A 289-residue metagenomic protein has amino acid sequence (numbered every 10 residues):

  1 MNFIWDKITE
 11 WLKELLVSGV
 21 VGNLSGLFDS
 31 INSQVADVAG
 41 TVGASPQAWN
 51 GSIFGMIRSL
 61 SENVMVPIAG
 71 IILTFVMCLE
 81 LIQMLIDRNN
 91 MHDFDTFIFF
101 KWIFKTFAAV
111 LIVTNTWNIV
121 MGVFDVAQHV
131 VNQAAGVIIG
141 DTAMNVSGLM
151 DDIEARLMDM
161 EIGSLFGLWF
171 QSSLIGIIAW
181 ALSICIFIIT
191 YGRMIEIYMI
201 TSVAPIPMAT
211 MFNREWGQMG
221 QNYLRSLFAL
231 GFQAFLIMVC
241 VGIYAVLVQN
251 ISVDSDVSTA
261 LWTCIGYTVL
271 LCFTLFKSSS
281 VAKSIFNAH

Functional and structural regions predicted by a protein language model:
M1-I72, R88-F97, F107-I178, G217 (+3 more regions): Gly/Ser-rich, low-complexity
L60-I68, I103-F107, I184, I188 (+3 more regions): Loop-to-transmembrane-helix entry motif
P67-L79, I197: Hydrophobic alpha-helical transmembrane segments
T74-C78, W180, T201, T274: Hydrophobic alpha-helical transmembrane segments of multipass integral membrane proteins
F75, V120, F124-A127, C185-I188 (+3 more regions): Membrane-embedded alpha-helices of multi-pass transport/permease systems
L81-F94, S183-F187, E215-W216: Membrane-water interface regions at transmembrane-helix termini and the short interhelical loops of multi-pass membrane
F166-G217, F235, V239-A245: Hydrophobic alpha-helical transmembrane segments of integral membrane proteins
